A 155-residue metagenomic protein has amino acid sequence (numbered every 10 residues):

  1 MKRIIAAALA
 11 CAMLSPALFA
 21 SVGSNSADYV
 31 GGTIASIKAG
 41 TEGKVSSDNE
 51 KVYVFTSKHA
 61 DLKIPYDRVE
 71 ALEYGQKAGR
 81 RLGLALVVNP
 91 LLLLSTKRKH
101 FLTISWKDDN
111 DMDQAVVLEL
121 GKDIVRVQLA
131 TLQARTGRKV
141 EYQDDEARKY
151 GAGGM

Functional and structural regions predicted by a protein language model:
A7-P16: Bacterial N-terminal signal peptides
P16-K51: Anionic N-terminal interaction surfaces
S21-V22, A71-M155: Acidic, Ser/Thr- and proline-rich intrinsically disordered linker/docking segments of eukaryotic scaffolds
K38-G40, S57-H59, D109-D111: Glycine-centered tight beta-turn/hairpin loop motif at sheet-sheet or coil-to-beta transitions
G40-E42, D48-E50, I64-D67, K97-F101 (+1 more regions): Extracytoplasmic
K44-L82: N-terminal, post-signal-peptide region of Sec/Tat-exported proteins
